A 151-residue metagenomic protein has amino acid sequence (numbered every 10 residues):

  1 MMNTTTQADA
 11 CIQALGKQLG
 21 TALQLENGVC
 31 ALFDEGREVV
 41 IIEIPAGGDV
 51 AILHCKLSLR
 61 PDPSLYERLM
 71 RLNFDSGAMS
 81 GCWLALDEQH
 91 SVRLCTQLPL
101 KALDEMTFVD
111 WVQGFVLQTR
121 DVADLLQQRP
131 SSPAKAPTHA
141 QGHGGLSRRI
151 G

Functional and structural regions predicted by a protein language model:
M1-V39, D87: Charge-rich, low-complexity N-terminal segments
L15, L65-R71, V112-F115: Short, Φ-rich (hydrophobic/aromatic) sequence segments
V29-A31, D49-A51, S91-V92: Hydrophobic residues embedded in beta-strands of well-ordered beta-sheets
I41-L59: A short acidic-to-branched-hydrophobic micro-motif
I52-H54, D62-Y66, D104-F108: A short, polar/proline- and glycine-enriched secondary-structure boundary/capping micro-motif
K56-Q97: Short, internal acidic amphipathic alpha-helical interface segments that mediate docking to partner proteins
D75-G77, L98-S131: Ampiphathic alpha-helical segments that act as solvent-exposed interaction surfaces
L126-G151: Short, highly charged C-terminal tails/helix-capping segments
